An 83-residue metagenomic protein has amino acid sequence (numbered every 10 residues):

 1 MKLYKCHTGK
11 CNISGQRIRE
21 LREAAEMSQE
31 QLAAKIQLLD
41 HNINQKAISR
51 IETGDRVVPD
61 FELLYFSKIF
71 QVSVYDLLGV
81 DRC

Functional and structural regions predicted by a protein language model:
M1-A25: A short, Lys/Arg-rich alpha-helix, primarily the initiator
K2-G9, K68, D76-C83: Short, charged recognition helix plus adjacent turn of helix-turn-helix-like nucleic-acid-binding domains
I13-Q16, E26-M27, I43, V58-F61: Residue-level signal for the short linker/turn that defines the boundary of a DNA-recognition helix
E23, A34, K68: Alpha-helical residues within the helix-turn-helix
E23, Q37-L38, T53, R82: Residue-level detection of the helix-turn-helix DNA-binding "recognition helix"
E26-R50: Short alpha-helical DNA-recognition segment
P59-D76: DNA major-groove recognition helix of helix-turn-helix/homeodomain DNA-binding modules
